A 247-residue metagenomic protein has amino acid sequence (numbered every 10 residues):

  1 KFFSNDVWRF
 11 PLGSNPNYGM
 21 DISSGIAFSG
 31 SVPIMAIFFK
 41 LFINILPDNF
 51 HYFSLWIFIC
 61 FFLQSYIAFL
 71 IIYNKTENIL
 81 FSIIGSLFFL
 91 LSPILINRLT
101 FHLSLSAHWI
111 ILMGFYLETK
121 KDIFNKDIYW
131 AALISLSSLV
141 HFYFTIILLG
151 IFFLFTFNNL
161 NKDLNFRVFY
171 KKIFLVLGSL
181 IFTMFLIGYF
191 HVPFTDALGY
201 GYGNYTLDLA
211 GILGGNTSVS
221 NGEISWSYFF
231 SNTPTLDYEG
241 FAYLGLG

Functional and structural regions predicted by a protein language model:
K1-L63, S92-I96, H102-S106, A210-N232: Membrane-interface coil-to-helix junctions
K1-V7, L175-F194: Transmembrane signal-anchor helices characteristic of membrane glycosylation enzymes that use polyprenol
L46, K75-L80, D122, N161 (+1 more regions): Membrane-interfacial segments
D48, N97, L160-L164, V192-A197: Transmembrane helix-loop junctions in multipass membrane proteins, especially transporters and channels
I57, S104, L148, K172-I173 (+1 more regions): Alpha-helical transmembrane segments of polytopic membrane proteins
F58-I71, L80-K121, K126-N159, V176-L180 (+1 more regions): Membrane-embedded helix bundles of polyisoprenyl
K162-I173: Membrane-interface helix-loop-helix junctions at transmembrane boundaries of multi-pass membrane enzymes, predominantly
T183-G247: Periplasmic/ER-lumenal interhelical loops and adjacent helix-loop junctions in multi-pass membrane proteins
